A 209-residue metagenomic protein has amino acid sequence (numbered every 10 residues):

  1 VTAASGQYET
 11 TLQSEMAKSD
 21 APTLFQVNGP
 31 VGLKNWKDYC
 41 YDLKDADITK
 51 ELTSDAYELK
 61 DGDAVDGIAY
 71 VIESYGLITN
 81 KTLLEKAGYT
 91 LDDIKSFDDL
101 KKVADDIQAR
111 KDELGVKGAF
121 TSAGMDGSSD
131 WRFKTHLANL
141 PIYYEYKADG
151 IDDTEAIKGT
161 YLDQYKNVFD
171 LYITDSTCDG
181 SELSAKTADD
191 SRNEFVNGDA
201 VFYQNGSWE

Functional and structural regions predicted by a protein language model:
V1-G32, I48-K50, S184: Conserved N-terminal structural module of periplasmic/extracytoplasmic solute-binding proteins
A3-T11, F97-D99, E182-V196: Short helix-initiation/N-cap motifs at beta->coil->alpha
M16-V27, L114-K117, N197-N205: Alpha-to-beta junction loops
F25, D170-E209: Extracytoplasmic/periplasmic substrate-binding proteins
N28-G76, R132: Hinge/lid segment of periplasmic solute-binding proteins
D66-Y70, Y75, K101-T154, A200: Extracytoplasmic/periplasmic solute-binding protein
T82-D93, T177-C178: Aromatic-glycine-rich donor-binding/catalytic loop that engages nucleotide-sugar donors across glycosyltransferases
A104-D105, G150-A185: Glycine-centered hinge/linker elements that transmit conformational signals in sensory and ligand-binding systems
